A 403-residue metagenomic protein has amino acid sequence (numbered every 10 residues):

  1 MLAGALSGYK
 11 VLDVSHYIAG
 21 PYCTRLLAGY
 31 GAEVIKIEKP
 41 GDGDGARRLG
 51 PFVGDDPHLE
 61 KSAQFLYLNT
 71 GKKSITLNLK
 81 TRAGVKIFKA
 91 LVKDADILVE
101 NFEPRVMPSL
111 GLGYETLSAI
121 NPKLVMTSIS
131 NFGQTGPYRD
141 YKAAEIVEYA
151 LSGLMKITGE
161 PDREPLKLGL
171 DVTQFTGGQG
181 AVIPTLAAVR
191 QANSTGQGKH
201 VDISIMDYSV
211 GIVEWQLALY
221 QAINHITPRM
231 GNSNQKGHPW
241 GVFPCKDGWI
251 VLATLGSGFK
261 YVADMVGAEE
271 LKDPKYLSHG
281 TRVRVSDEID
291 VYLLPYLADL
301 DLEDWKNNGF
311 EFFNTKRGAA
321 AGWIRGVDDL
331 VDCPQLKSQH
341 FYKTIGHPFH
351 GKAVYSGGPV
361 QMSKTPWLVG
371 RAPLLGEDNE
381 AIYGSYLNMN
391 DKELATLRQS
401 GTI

Functional and structural regions predicted by a protein language model:
M1-Q197, L374, E380-I403: N-terminal helix-loop segment corresponding to the beta1-alpha1 unit of nucleotide/adenylate-binding folds
M1-S7, P244, D329-I403: Terminal low-complexity tails and localization/encapsulation signals of metabolic enzymes
F65, M230-Q235, W240-G241, R284 (+2 more regions): Short Gly/Pro-enriched turn/cap motifs at secondary-structure boundaries
Q134, D162-V172, N193-S209, P228-Q235 (+1 more regions): Conserved Rossmann-fold dehydrogenase catalytic segment
E164-T173, P244-D247, K364-P366: Flexible glycine/proline-enriched surface loops and loop-helix/loop-strand junctions
G178-K199, G211-A222, A263-L271: Oxidoreductase and adenylate-handling cofactor-binding alpha/beta cores
H238-R317: Aromatic-enriched alpha-helical interface/lid elements that frame and gate functional surfaces
F310-Q339: Conserved PLP cofactor-binding pocket of PLP-dependent enzymes
